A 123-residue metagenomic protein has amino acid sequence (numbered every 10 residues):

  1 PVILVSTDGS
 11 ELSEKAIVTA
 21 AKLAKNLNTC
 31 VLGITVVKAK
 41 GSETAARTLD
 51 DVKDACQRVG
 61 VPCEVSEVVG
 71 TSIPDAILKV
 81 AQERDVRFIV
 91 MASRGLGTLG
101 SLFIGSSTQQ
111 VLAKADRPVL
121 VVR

Functional and structural regions predicted by a protein language model:
P1-E64: Small/aliphatic-rich secondary-structure junction motif
I34, S66-V68, M91, V122: Structural motif
K40-G41, I73, T98: Generic structural signal for helix capping and beta-alpha/helix-loop junctions
D51-A55, V59, V80, Q110 (+1 more regions): Alpha-helical structural signal in soluble globular domains
R58-I89: Structural beta-alpha unit
Q82-R123: Gly/Ser-rich helix-loop-strand patches that form or flank binding pockets for ribonucleotide-derived cofactors
